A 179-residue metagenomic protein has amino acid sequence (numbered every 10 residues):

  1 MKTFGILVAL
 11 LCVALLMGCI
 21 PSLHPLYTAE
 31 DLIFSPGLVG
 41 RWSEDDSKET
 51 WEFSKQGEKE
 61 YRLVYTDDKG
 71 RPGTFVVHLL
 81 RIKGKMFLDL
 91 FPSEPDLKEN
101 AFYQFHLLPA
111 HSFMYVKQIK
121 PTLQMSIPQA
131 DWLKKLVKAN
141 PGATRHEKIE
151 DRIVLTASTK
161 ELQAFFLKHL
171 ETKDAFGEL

Functional and structural regions predicted by a protein language model:
M1-G5: Positively charged n-region of N-terminal signal peptides that target proteins for export
L15-G18: C-terminal motif of bacterial Sec signal peptides marking the signal peptidase cleavage site
I20-P36, D45-T50, S54-L179: Calycin-type beta-barrel ligand-binding domains and close structural analogs
